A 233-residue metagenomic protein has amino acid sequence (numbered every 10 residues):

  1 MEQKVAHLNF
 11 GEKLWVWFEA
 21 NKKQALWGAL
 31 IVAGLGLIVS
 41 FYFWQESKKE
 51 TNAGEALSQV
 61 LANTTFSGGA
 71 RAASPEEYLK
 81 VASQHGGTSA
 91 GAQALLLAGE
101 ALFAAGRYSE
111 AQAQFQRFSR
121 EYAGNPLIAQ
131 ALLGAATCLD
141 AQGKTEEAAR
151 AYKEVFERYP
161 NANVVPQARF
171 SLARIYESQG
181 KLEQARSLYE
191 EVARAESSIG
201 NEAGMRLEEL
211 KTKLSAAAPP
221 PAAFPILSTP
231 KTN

Functional and structural regions predicted by a protein language model:
M1-I31: N-terminal positive-inside, membrane-proximal cytosolic segments immediately preceding the first
G69-R71, Y108, T145, L182: TPR-repeat structural position
A82-G91, A105, S119-I128, F156-V165 (+2 more regions): Short solvent-exposed coil/turn linkers within tandem alpha-helical repeat scaffolds
